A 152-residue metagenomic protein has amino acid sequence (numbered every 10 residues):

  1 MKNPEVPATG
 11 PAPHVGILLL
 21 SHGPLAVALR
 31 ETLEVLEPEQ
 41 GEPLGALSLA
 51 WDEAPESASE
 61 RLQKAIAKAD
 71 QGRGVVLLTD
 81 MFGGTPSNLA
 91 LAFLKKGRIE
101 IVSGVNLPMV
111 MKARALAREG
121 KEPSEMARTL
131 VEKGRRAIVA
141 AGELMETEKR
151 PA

Functional and structural regions predicted by a protein language model:
M1-A152: N-terminal loops that bind phosphate or other acidic moieties and the adjacent beta-alpha structural core
